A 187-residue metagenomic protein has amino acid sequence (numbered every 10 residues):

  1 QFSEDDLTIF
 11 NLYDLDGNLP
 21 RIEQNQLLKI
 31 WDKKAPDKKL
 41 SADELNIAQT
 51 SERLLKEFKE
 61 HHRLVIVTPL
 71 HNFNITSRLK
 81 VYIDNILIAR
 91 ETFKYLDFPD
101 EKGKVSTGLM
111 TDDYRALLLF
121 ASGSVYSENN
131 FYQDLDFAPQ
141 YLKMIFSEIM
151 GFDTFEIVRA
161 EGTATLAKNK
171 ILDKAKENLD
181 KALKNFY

Functional and structural regions predicted by a protein language model:
Q1-T68, F73-I83, I88-E91, D180-Y187: N-terminal beta1-alpha1-beta2 submodule of the flavodoxin-like/Rossmannoid cofactor-binding fold
I9, I66, A116-F120, I157: Structural beta-sheet core signal
G17, S124-Y126, T165: Short, acidic Gly/Pro/Ser/Thr-rich loop/turn segments
H61-H62, D113, F152: Short, well-ordered alpha-helix to beta-strand connector turns
L70, S122, E161: Residue-level signal for short, function-critical loop segments
F93-K94, I157: Secondary-structure transition/capping residues
Y95-I145: Short, glycine-/small-residue-rich phosphate/pyrophosphate-handling segment
E128-Y187: Glycine-rich phosphate/pyrophosphate-binding loop and the adjoining helix
